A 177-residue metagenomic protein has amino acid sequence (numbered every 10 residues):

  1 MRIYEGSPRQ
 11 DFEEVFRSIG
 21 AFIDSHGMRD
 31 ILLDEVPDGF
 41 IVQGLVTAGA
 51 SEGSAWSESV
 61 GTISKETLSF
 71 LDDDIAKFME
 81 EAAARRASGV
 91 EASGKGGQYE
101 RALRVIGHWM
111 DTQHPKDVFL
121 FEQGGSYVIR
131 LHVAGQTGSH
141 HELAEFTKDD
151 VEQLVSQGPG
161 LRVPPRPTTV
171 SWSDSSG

Functional and structural regions predicted by a protein language model:
M1-D30, S69-H114, D150-S176: Negatively charged, low-complexity tracts enriched in Asp/Glu with abundant Ser/Thr
L32-L33, V118-E122: Short amphipathic beta-strand and strand-loop transition segments with alternating hydrophobic
P37-V60, F121-H141, D149: Acidic, low-complexity, intrinsically disordered interaction modules
